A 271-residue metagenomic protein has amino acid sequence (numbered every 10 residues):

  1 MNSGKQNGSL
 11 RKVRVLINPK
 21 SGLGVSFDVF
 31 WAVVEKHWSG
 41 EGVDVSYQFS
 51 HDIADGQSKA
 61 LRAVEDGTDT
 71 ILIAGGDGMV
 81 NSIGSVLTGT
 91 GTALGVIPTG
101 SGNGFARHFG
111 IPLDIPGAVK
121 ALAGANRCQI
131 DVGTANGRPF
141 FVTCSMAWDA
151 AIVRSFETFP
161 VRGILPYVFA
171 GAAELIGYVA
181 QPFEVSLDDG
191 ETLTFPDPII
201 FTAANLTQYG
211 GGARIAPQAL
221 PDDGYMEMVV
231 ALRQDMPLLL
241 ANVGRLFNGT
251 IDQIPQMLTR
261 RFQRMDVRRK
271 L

Functional and structural regions predicted by a protein language model:
M1-I71, N81: ATP/NTP phosphate-donor binding region
P19, A74-G76, I97-T99: Glycine-rich beta-strand-to-loop/alpha-helix junction loops that act as flexible
F27, L187, L220, V230-L271: ATP/nucleoside-binding phosphotransfer catalytic cores, i.e., glycine-rich phosphate-binding loops
A32, K36, L61, S85-G89 (+2 more regions): Short, well-ordered alpha-helices that flank and scaffold nucleotide-derived cofactor binding pockets
E41, S50, G89-A93, I97-I200: Catalytic core of DAGKc-family lipid kinases
S145, D149, I200-A216: Glycine-rich phosphate/pyrophosphate-binding beta-alpha loops
P160-Y167, A203, P217-L238: Gly/Ser/Thr-rich active-site loops/lids in small-molecule metabolic enzymes that frequently grip phosphoryl groups
